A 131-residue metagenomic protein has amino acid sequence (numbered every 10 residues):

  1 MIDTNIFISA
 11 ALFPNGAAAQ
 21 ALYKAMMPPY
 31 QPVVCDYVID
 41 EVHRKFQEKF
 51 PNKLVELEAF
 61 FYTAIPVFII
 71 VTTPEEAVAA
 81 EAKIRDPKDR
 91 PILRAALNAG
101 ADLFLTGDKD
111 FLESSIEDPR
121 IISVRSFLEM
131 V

Functional and structural regions predicted by a protein language model:
M1-N15: Metal-dependent nucleic-acid phosphoesterase active-site entry motif
I2, A18-E48: PIN/NYN-family metal-dependent endoribonuclease catalytic core
I2-T4, V34-C35, G107-D108, S123: A secondary-structure boundary/capping signal
I6-F7, V38, D110-F111: Alpha-helix capping/helix-boundary segments
D40-I65, S126, M130-V131: Extended, non-globular alpha-helical segments
V67-F104, K109: Active-site neighborhoods of divalent-metal-dependent phosphate/nucleic-acid chemistry enzymes
L97-L105, K109-V131: Acidic, PIN/NYN-like endoribonuclease modules and their adjacent C-terminal/linker elements
